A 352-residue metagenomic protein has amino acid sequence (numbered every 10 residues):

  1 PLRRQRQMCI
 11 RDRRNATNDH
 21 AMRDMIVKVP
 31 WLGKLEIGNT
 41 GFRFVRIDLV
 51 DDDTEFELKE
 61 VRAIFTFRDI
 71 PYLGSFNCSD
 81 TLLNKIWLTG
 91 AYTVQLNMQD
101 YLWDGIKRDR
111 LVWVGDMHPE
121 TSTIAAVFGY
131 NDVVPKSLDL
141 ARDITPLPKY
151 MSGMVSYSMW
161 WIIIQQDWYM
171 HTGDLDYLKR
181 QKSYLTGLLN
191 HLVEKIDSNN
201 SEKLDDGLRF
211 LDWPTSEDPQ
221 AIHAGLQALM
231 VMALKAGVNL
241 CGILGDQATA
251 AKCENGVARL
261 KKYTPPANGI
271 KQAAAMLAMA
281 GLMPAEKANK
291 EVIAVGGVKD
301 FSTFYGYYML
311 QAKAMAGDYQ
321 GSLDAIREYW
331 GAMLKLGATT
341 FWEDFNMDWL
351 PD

Functional and structural regions predicted by a protein language model:
P1-D12: Single conserved hydrophobic/aromatic residue that forms the stacking wall/gate of nucleotide- or nucleobase-binding
R14-F56: Beta-sandwich interaction modules
T40-F42, C78, K179, G187: Active-site-adjacent structural elements in enzyme catalytic domains
G41, F56-H118, I124-F128: An acidic-aromatic substrate-binding cleft motif
V112-D352: Active-site core of glycosidic bond-cleaving carbohydrate-active enzymes
